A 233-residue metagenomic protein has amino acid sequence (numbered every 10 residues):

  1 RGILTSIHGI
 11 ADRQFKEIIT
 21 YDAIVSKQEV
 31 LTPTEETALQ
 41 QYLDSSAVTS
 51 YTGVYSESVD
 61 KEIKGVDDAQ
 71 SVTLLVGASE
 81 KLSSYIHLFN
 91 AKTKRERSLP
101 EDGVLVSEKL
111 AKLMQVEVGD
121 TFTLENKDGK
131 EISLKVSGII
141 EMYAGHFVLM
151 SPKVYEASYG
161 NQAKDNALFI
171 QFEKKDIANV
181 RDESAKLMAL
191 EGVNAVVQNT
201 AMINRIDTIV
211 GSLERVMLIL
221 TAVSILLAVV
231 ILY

Functional and structural regions predicted by a protein language model:
R1-Y21: Alpha-helical transmembrane segments
L4, V229-Y233: Membrane-embedded alpha-helices of multi-pass transport/permease systems
I7-A11, E183-L227: Peri-transmembrane interface segments
R13-E17, Q40-S50, V54-T121, S133-K135 (+1 more regions): Short beta-strand boundary microenvironments
I18-I19, S98, I139-D182, T200: Small-residue transmembrane helix packing/gating motifs
T37-L43, V180-L190: Short amphipathic alpha-helices in soluble, non-transmembrane regions that often serve as interface/regulatory elements
V59-D60, E80-L82, L110-L113, E131 (+5 more regions): Short beta-strands and strand-coil junctions in structured, solvent-facing domains, enriched
